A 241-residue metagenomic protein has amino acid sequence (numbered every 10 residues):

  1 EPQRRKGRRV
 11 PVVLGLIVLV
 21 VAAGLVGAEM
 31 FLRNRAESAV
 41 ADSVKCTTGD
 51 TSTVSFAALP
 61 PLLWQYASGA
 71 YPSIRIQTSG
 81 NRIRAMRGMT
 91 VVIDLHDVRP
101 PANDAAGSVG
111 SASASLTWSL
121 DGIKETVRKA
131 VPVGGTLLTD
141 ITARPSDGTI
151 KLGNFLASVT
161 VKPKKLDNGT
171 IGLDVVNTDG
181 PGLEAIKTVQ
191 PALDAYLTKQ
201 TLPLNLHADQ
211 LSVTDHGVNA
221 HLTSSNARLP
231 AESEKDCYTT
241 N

Functional and structural regions predicted by a protein language model:
E1-L14, V18: Terminal targeting segments of Actinobacterial cell-envelope proteins
A23-D50: C-terminal region of N-terminal signal peptides and the immediate post-cleavage residues of exported proteins
A36, V40, D50-S52, P72-I74 (+9 more regions): One face of beta-strands
V44-S52, P132-G135, Q200-N205: Short secondary-structure junctions
T51-L137, A143-G148: N-terminal beta-strand/beta-hairpin edge segment
L59, S79-N81, H96-V98, F155 (+4 more regions): Solvent-exposed coil/turn segments that connect beta secondary-structure elements in extracytoplasmic/periplasmic
S119, K124-L197: Soluble extracytoplasmic domains of inner/organellar membrane proteins
K187-N241: Extracytoplasmic/luminal low-complexity segments enriched in Pro/Gly and acidic/polar residues that act as flexible
